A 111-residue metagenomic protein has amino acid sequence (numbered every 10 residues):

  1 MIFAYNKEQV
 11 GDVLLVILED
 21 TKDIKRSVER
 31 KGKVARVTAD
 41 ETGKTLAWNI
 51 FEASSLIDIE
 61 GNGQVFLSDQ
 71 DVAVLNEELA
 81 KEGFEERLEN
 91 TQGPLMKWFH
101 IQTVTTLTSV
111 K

Functional and structural regions predicted by a protein language model:
F3, K7-R36: Structured beta-strand/loop patches that form or line metal/cofactor-binding pockets in enzymes
Y5-K7, E86, I101: Intrinsically disordered, low-complexity regions enriched in small/polar residues
A39-D40: Short, acidic, Ser/Thr-enriched surface-loop or helix-capping motifs
F51-K97: Active-site- and interface-proximal helix/loop "cap" or "latch" segments in soluble metabolic and energy-transducing
T91-K111: C-terminal charged interaction modules
